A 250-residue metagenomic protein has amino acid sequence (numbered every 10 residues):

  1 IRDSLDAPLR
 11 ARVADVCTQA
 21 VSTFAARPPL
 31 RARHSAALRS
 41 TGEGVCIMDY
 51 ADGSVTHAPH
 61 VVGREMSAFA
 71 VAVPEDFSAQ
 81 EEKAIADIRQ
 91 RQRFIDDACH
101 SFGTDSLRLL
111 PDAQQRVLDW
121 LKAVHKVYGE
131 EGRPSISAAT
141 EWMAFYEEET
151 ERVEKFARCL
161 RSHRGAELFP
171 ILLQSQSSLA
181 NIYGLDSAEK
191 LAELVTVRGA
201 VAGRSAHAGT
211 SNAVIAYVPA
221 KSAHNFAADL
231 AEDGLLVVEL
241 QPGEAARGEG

Functional and structural regions predicted by a protein language model:
I1-P8: Patatin-like phospholipase
D3, D15, S22, P28 (+2 more regions): C-terminal nucleotide
R10-R12: Short, motif-level signal for alpha-helix interfacial/capping segments enriched in acidic residues and aromatics/proline
A14-C17, S211: Short, conserved phosphate-binding/catalytic loop or strand-edge motifs used in phosphoryl-/nucleotidyl-transfer
R33: Catalytic cofactor-binding cores of redox enzymes
A206-N212: Short Gly/Ser/Thr- and Asp/Glu-enriched loop/turn motifs at secondary-structure junctions
